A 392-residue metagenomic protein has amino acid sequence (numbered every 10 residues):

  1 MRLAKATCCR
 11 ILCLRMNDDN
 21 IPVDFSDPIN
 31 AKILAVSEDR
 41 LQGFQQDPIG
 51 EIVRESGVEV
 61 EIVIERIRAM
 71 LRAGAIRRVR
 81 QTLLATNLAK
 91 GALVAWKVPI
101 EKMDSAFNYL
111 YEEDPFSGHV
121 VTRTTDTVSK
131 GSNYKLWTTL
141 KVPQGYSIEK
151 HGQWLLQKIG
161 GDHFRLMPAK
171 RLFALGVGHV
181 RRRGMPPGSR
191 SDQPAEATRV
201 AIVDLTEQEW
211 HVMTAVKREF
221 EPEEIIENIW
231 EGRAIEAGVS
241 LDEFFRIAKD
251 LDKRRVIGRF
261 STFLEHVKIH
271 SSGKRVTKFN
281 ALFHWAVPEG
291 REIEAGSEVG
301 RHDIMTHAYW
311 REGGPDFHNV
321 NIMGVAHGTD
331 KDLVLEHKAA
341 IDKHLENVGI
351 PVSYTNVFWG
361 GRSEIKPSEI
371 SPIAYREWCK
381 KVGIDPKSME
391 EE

Functional and structural regions predicted by a protein language model:
M1-N17: N-terminal amphipathic/basic-hydrophobic helices that include classical n-h-c signal peptides and signal-anchor
L12-E392: A compositional/biophysical signature of low hydrophobicity enriched in polar/charged and small residues
